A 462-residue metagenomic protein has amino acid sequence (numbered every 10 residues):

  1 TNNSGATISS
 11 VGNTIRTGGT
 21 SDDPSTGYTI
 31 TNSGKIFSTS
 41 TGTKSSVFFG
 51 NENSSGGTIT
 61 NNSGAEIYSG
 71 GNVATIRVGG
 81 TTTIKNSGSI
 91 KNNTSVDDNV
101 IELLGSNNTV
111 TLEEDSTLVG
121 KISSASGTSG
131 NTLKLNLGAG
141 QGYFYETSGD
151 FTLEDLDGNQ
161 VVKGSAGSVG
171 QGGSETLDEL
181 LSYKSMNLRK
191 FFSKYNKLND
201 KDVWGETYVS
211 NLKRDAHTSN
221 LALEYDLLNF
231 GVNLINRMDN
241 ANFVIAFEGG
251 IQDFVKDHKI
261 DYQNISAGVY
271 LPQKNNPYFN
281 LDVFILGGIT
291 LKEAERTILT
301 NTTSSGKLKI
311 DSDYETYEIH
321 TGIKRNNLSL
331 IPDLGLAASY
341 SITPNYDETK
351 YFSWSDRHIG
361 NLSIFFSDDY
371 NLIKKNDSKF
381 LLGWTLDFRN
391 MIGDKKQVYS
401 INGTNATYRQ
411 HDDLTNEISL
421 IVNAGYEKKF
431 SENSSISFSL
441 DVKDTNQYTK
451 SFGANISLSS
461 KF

Functional and structural regions predicted by a protein language model:
T1-D215, A222-E248, A424, F438 (+1 more regions): Long, low-complexity, polar and repeat-rich extracellular regions of very large Gram-negative surface proteins
K91, S126, L336-A338, W384-N390: Generic secondary-structure microfeatures
S124-A125, T132-K134, N275-L281, S329 (+1 more regions): Internal hydrophobic scaffold segments of catalytic domains
G130, M238-N240, F279, N376 (+1 more regions): Secondary-structure boundary/capping signal
L153, K163-G173, N301-L308, N376-D377 (+1 more regions): Asparagine-rich low-complexity intrinsically disordered tracts
T176-L330, L336-A338, P344-Y346, L414 (+3 more regions): Outer membrane beta-barrel translocator domains of Type V secretion systems
S266-G268, P272-Q273, S353-F462: Outer membrane beta-barrel transmembrane domains
N345-W354: Acidic, Ser/Thr-rich low-complexity linear motifs
